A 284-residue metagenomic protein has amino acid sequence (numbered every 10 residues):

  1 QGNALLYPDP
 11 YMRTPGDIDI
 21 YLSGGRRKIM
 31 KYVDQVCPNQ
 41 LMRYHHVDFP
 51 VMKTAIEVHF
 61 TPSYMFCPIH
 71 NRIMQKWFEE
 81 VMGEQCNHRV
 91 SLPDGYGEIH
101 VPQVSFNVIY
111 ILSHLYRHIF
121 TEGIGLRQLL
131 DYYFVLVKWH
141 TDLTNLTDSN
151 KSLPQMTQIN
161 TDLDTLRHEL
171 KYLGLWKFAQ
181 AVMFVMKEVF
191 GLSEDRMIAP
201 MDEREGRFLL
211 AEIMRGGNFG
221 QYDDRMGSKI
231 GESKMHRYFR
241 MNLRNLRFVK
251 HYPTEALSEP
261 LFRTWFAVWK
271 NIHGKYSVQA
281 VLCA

Functional and structural regions predicted by a protein language model:
Q1-G16, Y21-H140, I159-A284: Conserved NTP-donor binding/palm subdomain of two-metal-ion nucleotidyltransferases/polymerases, i.e., the charged
T121, N145-D148: Compositionally biased, low-complexity segments
K138, S149-S152: Extended rod-forming repeat segments used as scaffolds/tethers
L143-L146, L153: Short hydrophobic targeting helices and cationic amphipathic motifs that mediate membrane/organellar targeting
